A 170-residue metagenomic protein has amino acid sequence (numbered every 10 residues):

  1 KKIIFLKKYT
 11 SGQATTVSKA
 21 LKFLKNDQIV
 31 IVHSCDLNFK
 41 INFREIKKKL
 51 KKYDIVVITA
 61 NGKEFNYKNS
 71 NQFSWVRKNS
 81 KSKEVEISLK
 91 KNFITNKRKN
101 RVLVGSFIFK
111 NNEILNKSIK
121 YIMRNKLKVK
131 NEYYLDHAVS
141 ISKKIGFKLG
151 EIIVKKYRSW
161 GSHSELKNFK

Functional and structural regions predicted by a protein language model:
K1-K78, N111: Conserved beta-loop-beta/alpha segment of the NTase-like Rossmann-fold superfamily that binds/positions NTPs
K47-K48, S80-W160, S164-K167: Catalytic-core segments of class I nucleotidyltransferases/pyrophosphorylases that form NMP-activated intermediates
K170: Catalytic core of nucleotide-sugar-dependent glycosyltransferases
